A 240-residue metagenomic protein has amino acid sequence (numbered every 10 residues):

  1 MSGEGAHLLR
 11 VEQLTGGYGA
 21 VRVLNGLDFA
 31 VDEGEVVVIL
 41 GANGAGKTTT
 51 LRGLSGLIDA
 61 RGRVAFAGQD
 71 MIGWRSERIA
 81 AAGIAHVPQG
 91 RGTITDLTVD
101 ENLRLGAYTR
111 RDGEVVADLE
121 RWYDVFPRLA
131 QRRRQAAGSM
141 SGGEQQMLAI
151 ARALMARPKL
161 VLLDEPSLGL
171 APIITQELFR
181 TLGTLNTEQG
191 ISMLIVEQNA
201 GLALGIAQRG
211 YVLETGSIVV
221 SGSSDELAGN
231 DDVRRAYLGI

Functional and structural regions predicted by a protein language model:
S2-I240: Glycine-rich phosphate-binding loops of nucleotide-dependent enzymes
